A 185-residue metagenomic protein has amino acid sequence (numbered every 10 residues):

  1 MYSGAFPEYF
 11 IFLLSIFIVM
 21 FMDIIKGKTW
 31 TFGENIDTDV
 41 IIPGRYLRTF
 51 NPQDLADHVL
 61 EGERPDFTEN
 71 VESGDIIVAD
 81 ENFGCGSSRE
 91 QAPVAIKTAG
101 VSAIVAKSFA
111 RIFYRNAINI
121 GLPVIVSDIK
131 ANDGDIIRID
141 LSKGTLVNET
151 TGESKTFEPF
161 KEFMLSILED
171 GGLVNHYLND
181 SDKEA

Functional and structural regions predicted by a protein language model:
S3, P7-E8: Intrinsically disordered, low-complexity segments enriched in serine/proline and basic residues
Y9-I18: Short, positively charged and aromatic/hydrophobic N-terminal segments
M20-I36, V40-P43: N-terminal, positively charged, Ser/Thr/Ala/Gly-biased leader segments that form transit/presequence-like amphipathic
I24, I76, K161-E162: Short hydrophobic "helix-edge" motifs at membrane interfaces and signal-peptide entry regions
I36, G84-E90, L168-Y177: Conserved phosphate/anionic-ligand binding catalytic regions in large, soluble enzymes, centered on
V40-K143: Feature captures the catalytic cores and cofactor-binding loops of soluble hydro-lyases/lyases that act on carboxylate
I118-A185: Acidic, glycine-rich flexible loop/linker segments
